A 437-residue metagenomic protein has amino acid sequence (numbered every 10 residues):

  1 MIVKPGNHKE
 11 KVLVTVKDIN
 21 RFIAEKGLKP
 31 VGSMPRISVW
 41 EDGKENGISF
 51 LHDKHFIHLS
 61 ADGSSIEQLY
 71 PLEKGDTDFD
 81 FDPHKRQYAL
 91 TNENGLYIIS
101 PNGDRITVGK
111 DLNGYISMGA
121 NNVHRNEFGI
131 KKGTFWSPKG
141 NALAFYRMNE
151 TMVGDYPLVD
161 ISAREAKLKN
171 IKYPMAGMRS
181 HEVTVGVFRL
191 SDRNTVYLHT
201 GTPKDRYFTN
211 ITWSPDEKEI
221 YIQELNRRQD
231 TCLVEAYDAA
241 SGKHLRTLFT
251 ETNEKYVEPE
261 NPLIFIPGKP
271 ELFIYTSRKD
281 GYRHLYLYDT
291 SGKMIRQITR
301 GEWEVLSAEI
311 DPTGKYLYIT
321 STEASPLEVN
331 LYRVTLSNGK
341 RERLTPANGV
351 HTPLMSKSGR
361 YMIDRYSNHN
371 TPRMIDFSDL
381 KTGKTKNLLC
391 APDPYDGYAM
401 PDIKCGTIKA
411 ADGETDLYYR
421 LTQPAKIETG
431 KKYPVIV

Functional and structural regions predicted by a protein language model:
M1-T352, S358-Y361, H369-R373, F377-S378: Beta-propeller folds
G154-D155, T212, E217, T352-V437: Serine-hydrolase catalytic core recognition
